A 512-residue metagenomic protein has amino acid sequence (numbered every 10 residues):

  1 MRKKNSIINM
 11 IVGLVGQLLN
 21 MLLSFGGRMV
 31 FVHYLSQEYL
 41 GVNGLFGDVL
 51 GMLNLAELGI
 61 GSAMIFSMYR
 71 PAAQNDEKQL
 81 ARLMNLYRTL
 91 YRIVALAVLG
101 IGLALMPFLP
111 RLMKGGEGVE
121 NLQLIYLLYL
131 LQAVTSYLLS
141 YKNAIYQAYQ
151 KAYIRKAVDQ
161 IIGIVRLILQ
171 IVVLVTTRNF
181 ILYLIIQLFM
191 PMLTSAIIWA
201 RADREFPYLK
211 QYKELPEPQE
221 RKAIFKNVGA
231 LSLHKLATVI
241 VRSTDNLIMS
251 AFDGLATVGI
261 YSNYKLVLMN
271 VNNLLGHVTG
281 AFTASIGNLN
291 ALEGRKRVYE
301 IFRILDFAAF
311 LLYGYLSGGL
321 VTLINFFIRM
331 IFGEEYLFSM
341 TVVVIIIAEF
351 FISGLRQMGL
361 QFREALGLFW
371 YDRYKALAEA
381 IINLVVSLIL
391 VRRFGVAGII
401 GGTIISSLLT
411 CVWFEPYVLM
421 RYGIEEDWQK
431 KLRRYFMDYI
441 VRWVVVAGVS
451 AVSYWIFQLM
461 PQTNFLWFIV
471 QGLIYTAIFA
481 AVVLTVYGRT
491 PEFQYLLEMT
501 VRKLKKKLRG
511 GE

Functional and structural regions predicted by a protein language model:
M1-S24, K78-N85, E120-Q123, Q150 (+5 more regions): N-terminal membrane topogenesis motif
M1-S6, I181, I198-R242, S285-N288 (+2 more regions): Interhelical loop/hinge segments that connect adjacent transmembrane helices in multipass membrane
K3-I7, A133-I161, I181, I347-E379: Membrane-interface junctions at transmembrane-helix termini in multi-pass inner-membrane proteins
I8-R28, L40, I162, I186-I198 (+7 more regions): Transmembrane helical elements of multi-pass membrane transporters/channels
M29, L58-Q74, Q147-A148, F206-Y208 (+4 more regions): Helix-loop junctions and terminal segments of transmembrane helices in multi-pass membrane transport/translocation
V32-Y39, Y153, I164-A196, W370 (+3 more regions): Membrane-interface helix-loop junctions in multi-pass transport and translocation proteins
R88-K114, V172-V175, Y299-G354, L384-R392 (+1 more regions): Alpha-helical transmembrane segments of multi-pass membrane transport and lipid-handling proteins
I424-D427, A451-E512: Membrane-proximal transmembrane or re-entrant/amphipathic helices at the cytosolic face
